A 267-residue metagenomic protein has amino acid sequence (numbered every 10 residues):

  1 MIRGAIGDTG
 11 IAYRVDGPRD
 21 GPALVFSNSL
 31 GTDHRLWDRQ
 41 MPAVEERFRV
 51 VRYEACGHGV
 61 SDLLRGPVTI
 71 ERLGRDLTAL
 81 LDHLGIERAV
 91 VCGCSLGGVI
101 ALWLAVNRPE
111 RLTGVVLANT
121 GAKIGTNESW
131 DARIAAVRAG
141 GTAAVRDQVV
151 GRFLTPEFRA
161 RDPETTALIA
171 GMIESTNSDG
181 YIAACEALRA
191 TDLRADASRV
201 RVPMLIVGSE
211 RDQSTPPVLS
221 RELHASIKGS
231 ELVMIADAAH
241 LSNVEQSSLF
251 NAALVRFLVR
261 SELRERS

Functional and structural regions predicted by a protein language model:
M1-V25, E45-R49, E87, V255-S267: Alpha/beta-hydrolase fold catalytic core
T9, R35-P42, V51-C92, A252: Active-site loop/oxyanion-hole signature of alpha/beta-hydrolase fold enzymes
S29-T32, S95: Active-site glycine-rich loops that stabilize anionic/oxyanionic intermediates across multiple enzyme folds
V99-N107, L112-R146: Flexible "cap/lid" loop of the alpha/beta hydrolase fold
G125-E128, G140-R199: Conserved alpha/beta-hydrolase catalytic His-Asp/Glu region
V200, I206-G208: Short beta-strand/loop motif that positions the catalytic acidic residue of the alpha/beta-hydrolase fold
E210-T215: Acidic catalytic loop of the alpha/beta-hydrolase fold
S230-S267: Catalytic active-site module of serine/aspartate enzymes centered on a nucleophile-bearing elbow/loop
